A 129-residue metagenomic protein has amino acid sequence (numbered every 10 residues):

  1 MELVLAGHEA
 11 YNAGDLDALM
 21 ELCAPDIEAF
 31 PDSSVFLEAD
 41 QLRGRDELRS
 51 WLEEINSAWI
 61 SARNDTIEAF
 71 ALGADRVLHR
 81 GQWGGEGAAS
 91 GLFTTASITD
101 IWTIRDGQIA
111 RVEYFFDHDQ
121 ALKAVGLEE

Functional and structural regions predicted by a protein language model:
M1-D26, R45, A124-E129: Short, low-complexity N-terminal intrinsically disordered segments enriched in polar/charged residues
A18-D75: A solvent-exposed, acidic/Ser-Thr-rich amphipathic alpha-helical stretch
C23-A24, W83-G85, F116: Short beta-strand segments enriched in hydrophobic/aromatic residues within well-folded beta-rich domains
F30, R80, V112-E113: Beta-strand residues in well-ordered beta-sheet regions across diverse protein folds
R63-D65, F93-T99: Short, surface-exposed coil-to-beta transition loops
G73-W83: A short hydrophobic beta-strand element
G85-T95: Short, cysteine-centered beta-strand-loop-beta hairpins and adjacent loop/turn segments enriched in charged/polar
T99-K123: Short beta-strand edge/turn micro-motifs at domain boundaries
